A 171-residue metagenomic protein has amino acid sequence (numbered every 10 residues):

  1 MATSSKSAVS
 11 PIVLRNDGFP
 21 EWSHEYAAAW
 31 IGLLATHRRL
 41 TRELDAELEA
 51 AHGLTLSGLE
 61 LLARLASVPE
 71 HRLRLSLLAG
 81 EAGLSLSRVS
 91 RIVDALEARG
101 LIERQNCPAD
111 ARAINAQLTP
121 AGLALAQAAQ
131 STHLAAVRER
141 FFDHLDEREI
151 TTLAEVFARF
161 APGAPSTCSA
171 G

Functional and structural regions predicted by a protein language model:
M1-H52, T151: N-terminal leader segment of winged-helix/HTH proteins
R15-N16, D94-T152: Charged, amphipathic alpha-helical coiled-coil/dimerization segments
L34, A63-V68, Q130, A158: Short, locally clustered residues in the helix-turn-helix/winged-helix DNA-binding domain
R38, R42-S85, S169-G171: N-terminal helix-turn-helix DNA-binding core of bacterial DNA-binding proteins
L40, L44, A82, L125 (+2 more regions): Alpha-helical linker/hinge and terminal dimerization helices associated with HTH transcriptional regulators
L75, V93-D94: Short, hydrophobic-biased segments on the C-terminal half of alpha helices that form "recognition helices"
E149-G171: Exposed, interaction-prone assembly regions rather than primary DNA-binding/catalytic cores
